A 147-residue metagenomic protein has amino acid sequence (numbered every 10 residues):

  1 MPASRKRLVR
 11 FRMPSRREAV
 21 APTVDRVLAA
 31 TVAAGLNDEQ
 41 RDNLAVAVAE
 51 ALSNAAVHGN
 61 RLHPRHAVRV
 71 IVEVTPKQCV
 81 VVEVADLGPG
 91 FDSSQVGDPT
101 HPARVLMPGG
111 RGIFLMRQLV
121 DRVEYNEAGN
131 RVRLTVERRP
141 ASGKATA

Functional and structural regions predicted by a protein language model:
M1-R10, P14, A56-A147: Conserved beta-strand-loop-beta-strand hairpin that lines the nucleotide-binding pocket of ATP/GTP-utilizing enzymes
R5-E39: Helix-loop-beta hinge of the Bergerat
R17-A21, R41, A45, R65 (+1 more regions): Short, structured helix-loop boundary elements
L28-A49, V105-M107: Conserved short strand/loop->alpha-helix "switch" segment adjacent to the catalytic nucleotide/phosphoryl-transfer site
A49, S53, V57: Short alpha-helix lining the ATP-binding pocket of the histidine-kinase-like ATPase
